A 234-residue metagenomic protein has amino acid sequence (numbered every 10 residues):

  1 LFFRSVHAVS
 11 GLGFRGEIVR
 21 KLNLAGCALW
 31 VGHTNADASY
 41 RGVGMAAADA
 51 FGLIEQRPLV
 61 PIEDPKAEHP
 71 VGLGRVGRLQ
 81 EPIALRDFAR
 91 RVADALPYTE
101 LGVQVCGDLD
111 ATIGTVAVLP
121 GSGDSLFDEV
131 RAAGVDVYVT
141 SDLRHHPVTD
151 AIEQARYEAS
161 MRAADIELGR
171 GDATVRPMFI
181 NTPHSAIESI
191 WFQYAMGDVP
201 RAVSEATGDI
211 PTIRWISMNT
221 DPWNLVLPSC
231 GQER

Functional and structural regions predicted by a protein language model:
L1-R234: Hydrophobic structural segments
